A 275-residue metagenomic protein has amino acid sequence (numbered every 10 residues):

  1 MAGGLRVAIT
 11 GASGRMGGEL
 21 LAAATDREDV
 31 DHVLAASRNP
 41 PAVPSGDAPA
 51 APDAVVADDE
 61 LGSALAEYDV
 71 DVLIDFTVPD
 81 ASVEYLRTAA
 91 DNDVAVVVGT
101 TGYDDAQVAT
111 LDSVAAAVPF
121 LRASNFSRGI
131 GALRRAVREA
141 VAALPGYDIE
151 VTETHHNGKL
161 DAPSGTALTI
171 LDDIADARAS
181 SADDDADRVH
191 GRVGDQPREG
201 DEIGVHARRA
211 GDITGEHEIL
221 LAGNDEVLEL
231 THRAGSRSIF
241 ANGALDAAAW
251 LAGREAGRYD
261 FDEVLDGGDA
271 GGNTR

Functional and structural regions predicted by a protein language model:
R6, A95, V118-P119, D148-E150: Proline-centered loop/turn at the N-terminus of a beta-strand
V7-G11: Conserved N-terminal Rossmann-fold NAD(P)-binding element of oxidoreductases
R15-A64, P145-R275: C-terminal substrate-binding/catalytic lobe of Rossmann-fold NAD(P)-dependent oxidoreductases
A24, A89, D112-A115, L144: A generic structural signal for well-ordered alpha-helical segments
G62-V72, F76-V98, A109-S113: Rossmann-fold NAD(P) dinucleotide-binding segment
V70, A116-A123, G223-L230: Glycine/charged-rich beta-loop-alpha catalytic/anionic-binding loops adjacent to active sites
V83-R87, G99-R122, R128-G131, R138-E139: Rossmann-fold NAD(P)-binding glycine/threonine-rich loop
A132-P145, A162: Rossmann-like NAD(P)H-binding beta-loop-alpha module
